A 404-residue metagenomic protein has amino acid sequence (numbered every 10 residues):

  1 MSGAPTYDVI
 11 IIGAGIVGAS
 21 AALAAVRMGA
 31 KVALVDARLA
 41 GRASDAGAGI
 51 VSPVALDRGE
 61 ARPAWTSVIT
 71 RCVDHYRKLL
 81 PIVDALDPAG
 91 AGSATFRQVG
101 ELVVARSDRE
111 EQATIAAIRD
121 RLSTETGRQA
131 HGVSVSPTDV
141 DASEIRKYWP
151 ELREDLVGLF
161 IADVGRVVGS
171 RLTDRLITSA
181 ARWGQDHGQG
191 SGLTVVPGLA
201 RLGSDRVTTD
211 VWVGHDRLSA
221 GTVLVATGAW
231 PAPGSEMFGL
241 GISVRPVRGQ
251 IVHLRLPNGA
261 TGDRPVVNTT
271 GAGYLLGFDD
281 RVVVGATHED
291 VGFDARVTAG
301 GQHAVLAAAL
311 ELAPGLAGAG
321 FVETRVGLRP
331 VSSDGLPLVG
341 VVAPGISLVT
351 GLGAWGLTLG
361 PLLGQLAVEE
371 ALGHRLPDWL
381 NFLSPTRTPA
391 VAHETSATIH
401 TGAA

Functional and structural regions predicted by a protein language model:
M1-D8, R27, S396, T401: Extreme N-terminal leader/targeting segments of oxidoreductases
Y7-A33: N-terminal Rossmann-like FAD-binding beta1-loop-alpha1 element of flavoenzymes
I10-I12, L218-W230, G364: Short hydrophobic core segments
S20-M28, A37, G49-I50, G92-R97 (+1 more regions): Active-site substrate-recognition segment that forms the wall of the catalytic cavity or substrate channel
I50-E144, Y148, L310: Dinucleotide-binding Rossmann-like beta1-alpha1 core, especially the glycine-rich loop that anchors the ADP
G90-R106, R128-R182, T287-V291, T350-G351: Helix-loop-beta segment of a Rossmann-like dinucleotide-binding subdomain
G188-D210: A conserved short coil-to-beta-strand element within the FAD-binding core of flavoproteins
G315-A404: C-terminal catalytic lobe of FAD-dependent flavoproteins
